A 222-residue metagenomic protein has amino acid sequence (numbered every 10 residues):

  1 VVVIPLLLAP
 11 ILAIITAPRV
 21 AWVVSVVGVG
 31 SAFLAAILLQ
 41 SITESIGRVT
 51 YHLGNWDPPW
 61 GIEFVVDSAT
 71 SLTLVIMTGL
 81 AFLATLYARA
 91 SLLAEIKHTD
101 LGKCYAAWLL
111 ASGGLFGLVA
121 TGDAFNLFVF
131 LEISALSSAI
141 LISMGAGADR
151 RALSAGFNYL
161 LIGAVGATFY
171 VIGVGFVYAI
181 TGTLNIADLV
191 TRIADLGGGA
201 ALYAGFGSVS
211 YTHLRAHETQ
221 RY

Functional and structural regions predicted by a protein language model:
V1, V23-V24, L72-T73, F116-S138 (+1 more regions): Hydrophobic alpha-helical membrane segments of integral membrane proteins
P5-A9, L110-L115: Hydrophobic, membrane-inserted alpha-helices
I11-A106, D188-T191: Transmembrane helix-loop-helix hairpins at membrane boundaries of multipass inner-membrane proteins
P18-G30, E95-L110, F125-F128, A148-G166 (+1 more regions): Membrane-interfacial loop-to-helix junctions in multi-pass inner-membrane proteins
V75-I76, A201-Y211: Alpha-helical transmembrane segments
S137-I140, A164, T168, I172: Mid-bilayer segments of alpha-helical transmembrane spans in multi-pass integral membrane proteins that mediate
T212-T219: Conserved small/polar residues in nucleotide/adenosyl-binding loops
